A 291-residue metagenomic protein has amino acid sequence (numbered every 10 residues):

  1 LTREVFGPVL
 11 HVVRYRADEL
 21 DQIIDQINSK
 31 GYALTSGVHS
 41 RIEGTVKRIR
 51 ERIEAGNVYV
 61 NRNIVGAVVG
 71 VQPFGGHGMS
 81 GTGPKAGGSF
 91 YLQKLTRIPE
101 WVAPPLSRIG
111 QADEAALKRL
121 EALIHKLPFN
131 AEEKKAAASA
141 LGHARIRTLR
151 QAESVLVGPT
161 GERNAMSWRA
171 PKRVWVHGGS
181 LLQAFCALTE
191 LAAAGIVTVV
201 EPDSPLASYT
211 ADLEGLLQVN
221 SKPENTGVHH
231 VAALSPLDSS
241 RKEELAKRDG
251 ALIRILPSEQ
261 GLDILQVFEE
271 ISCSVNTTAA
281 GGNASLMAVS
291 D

Functional and structural regions predicted by a protein language model:
L1-D291: Conserved C-terminal structural/oligomerization subdomain of aldehyde/semialdehyde dehydrogenase
